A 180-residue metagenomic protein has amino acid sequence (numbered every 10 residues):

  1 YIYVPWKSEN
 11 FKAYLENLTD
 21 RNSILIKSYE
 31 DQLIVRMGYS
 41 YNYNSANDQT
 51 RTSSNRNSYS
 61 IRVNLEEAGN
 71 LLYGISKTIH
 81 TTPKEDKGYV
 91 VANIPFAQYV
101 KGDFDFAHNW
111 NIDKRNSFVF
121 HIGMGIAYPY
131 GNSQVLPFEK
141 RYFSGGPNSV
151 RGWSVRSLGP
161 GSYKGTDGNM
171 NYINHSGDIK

Functional and structural regions predicted by a protein language model:
Y1-K180: C-terminal outer-membrane beta-barrel translocator/porin domains of Gram-negative envelope proteins and their
